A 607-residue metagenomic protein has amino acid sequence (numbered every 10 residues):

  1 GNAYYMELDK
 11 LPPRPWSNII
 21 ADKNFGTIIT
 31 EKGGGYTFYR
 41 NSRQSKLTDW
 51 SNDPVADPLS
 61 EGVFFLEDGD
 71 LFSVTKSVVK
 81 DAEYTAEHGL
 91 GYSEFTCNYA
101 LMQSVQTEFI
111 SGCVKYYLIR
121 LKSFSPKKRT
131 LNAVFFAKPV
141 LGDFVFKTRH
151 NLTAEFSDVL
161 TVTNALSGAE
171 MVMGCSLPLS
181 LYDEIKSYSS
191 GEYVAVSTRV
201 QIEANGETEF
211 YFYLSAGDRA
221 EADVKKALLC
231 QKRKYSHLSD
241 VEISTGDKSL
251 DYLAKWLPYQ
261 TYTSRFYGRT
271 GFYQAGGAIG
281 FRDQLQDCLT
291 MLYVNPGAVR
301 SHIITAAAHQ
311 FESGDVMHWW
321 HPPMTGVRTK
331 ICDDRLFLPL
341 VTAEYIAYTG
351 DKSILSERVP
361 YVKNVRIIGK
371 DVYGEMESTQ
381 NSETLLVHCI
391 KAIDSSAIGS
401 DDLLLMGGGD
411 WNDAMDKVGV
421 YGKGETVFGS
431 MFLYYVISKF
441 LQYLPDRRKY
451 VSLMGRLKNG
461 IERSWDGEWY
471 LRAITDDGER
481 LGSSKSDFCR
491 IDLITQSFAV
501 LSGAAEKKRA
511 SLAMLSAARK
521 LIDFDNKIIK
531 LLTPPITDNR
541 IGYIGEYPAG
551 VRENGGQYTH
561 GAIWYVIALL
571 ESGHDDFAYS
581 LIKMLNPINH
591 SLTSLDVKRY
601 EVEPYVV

Functional and structural regions predicted by a protein language model:
G1-R282, G297, H302-T305, E344-T349 (+3 more regions): Anionic coordination/interaction segments
N24, I119-L121, N205, L257 (+6 more regions): Conserved structural-core and active-site-/substrate-pathway-adjacent residues in large, well-folded domains of enzymes
G91-S93, G112, F136-L141, N381-L385 (+2 more regions): Hydrophobic, small-residue-rich alpha-helical packing segments that form membrane-like cores
I119, G280-V294, T495-A504, L569: Conserved H-X4-D acyltransferase segment
F135-F136, M317-H318, F428, F432-I541 (+2 more regions): Catalytic cores of carbohydrate-active enzymes
S236-T270, G277-R282, A306-L336, D402-L441: Aromatic-lined, polymer-binding surfaces characteristic of secreted/periplasmic polysaccharide-degrading enzymes
G271-G276, M317-R335, V362-E377, L405-E425 (+3 more regions): Carbohydrate-binding/catalytic loop surfaces
C288-L404, V427-S430, Y434-I437, L444 (+3 more regions): Aromatic-rich carbohydrate-recognition surfaces in CAZymes
